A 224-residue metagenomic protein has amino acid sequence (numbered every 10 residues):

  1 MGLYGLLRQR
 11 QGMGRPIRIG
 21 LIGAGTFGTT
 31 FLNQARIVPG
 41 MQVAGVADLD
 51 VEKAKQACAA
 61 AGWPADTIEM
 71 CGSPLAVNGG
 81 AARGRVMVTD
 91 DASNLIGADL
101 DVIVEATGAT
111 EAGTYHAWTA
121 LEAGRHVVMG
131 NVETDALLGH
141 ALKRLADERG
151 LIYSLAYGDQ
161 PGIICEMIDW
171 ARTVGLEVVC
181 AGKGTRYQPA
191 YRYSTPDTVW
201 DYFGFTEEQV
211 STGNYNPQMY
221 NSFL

Functional and structural regions predicted by a protein language model:
M1-T119: N-terminal glycine-/serine-/threonine-rich beta1-alpha1-beta2 phosphate-ribose binding loop of Rossmann-like
I22, T26, L49-K53, D90 (+6 more regions): Conserved active-site and cofactor/substrate-binding residues in soluble primary-metabolism enzymes
L49-V51, S93, G108, V132-D135 (+2 more regions): Short, ordered loop/turn segments at secondary-structure junctions
C58, G62, A146, A171: Conserved hydrophobic residues forming the short capping helix/wall of the S-adenosyl-L-methionine
V88-D90, V104-E105, M129-G130, Y153-A156 (+1 more regions): General beta-strand structural signal in soluble alpha/beta enzymes
D99, G124-H126: Glycine-enriched alpha-helix->loop->beta-strand junction motifs that scaffold or abut catalytic
T107-A123, G130-L151, A156-Y157: Rossmann-fold NAD(P)-binding glycine/threonine-rich loop
H140, D147-L224: Core active-site phosphate/anionic-ligand binding loop and the adjoining beta-turn-alpha structural block in enzyme
